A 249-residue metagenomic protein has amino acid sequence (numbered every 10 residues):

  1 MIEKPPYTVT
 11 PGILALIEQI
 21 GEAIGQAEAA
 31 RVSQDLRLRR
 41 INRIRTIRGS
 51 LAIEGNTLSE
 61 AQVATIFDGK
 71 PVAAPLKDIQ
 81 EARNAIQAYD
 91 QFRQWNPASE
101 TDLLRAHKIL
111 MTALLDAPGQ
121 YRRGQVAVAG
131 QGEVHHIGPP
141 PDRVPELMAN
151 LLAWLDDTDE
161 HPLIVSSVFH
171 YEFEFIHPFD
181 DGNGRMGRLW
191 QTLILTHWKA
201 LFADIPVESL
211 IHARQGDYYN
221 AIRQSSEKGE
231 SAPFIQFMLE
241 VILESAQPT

Functional and structural regions predicted by a protein language model:
M1-T249: FIC/Doc superfamily catalytic core
